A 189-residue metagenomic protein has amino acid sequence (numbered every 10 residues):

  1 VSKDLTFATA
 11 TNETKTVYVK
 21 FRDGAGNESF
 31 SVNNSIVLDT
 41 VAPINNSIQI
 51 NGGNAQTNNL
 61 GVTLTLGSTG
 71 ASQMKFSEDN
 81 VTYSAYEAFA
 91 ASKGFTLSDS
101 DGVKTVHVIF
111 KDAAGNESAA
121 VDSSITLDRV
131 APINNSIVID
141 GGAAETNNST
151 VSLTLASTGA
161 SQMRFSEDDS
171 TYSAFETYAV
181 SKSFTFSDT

Functional and structural regions predicted by a protein language model:
V1-T189: Low-complexity, disordered linker/stalk regions enriched in Pro/Thr/Ser/Gly
